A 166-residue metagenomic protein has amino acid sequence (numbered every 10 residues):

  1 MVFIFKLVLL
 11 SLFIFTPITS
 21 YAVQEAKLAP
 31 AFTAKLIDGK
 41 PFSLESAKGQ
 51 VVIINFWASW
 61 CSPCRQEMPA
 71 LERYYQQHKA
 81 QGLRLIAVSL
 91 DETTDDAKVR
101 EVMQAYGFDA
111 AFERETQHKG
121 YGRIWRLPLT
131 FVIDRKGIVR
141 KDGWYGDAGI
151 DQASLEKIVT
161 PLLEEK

Functional and structural regions predicted by a protein language model:
I4-P17: Bacterial N-terminal signal peptides
S20-L44: N-terminal "domain-start" segment that seeds a small globular fold
S43-S62: Short active-site neighborhood of thiol/selenol oxidoreductases, capturing the structured segment around
A47-Q50, A80, F108: Active-site acidic short loop of glycosyltransferases
I53-I54, L85, T130: Hydrophobic beta-strand anchors of alpha/beta hydrolase catalytic cores
R65-A105, E115-G120: Structural microenvironment flanking redox-active thiols in thiol-disulfide oxidoreductases
R100-F108, E113-T160: Thiol/disulfide oxidoreductase modules built on the thioredoxin-like
L163-K166: Non-globular targeting/processing and membrane-anchoring segments
